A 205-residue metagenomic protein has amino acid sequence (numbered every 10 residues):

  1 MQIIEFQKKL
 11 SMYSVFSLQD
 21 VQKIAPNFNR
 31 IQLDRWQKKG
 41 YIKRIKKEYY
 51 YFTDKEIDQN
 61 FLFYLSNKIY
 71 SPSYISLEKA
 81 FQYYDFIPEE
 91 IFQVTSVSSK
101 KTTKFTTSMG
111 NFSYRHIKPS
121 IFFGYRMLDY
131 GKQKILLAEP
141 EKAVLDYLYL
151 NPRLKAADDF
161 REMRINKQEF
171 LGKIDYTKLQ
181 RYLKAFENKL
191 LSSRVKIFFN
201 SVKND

Functional and structural regions predicted by a protein language model:
M1-P72, S108: Short beta-edge/loop segments at beta->alpha junctions of small alpha/beta modules that act as binding/recognition
D20, T53-D205: Nucleic-acid-binding surface
